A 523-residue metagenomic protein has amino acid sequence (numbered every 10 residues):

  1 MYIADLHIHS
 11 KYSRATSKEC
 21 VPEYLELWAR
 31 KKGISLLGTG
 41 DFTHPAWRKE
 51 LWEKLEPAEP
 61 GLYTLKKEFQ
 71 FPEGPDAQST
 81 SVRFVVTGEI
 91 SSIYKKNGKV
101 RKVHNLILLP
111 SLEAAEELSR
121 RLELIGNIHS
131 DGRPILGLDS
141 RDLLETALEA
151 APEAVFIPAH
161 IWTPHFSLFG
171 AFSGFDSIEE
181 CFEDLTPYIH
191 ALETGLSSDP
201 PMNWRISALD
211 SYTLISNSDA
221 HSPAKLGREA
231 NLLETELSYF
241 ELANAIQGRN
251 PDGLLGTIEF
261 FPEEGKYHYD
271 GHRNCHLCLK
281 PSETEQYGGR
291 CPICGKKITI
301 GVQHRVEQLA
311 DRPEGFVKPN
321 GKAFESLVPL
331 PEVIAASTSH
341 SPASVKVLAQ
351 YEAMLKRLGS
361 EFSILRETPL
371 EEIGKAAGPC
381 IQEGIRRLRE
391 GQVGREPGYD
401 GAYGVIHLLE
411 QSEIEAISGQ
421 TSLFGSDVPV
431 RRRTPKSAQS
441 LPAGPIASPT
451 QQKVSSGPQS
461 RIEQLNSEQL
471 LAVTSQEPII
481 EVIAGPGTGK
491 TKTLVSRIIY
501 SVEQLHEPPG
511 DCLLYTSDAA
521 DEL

Functional and structural regions predicted by a protein language model:
M1-Y2, L27, P45, E53-E56 (+8 more regions): C-terminal functional module detector
D5-L6, L37-D41, V85-G88, I157-A159 (+2 more regions): Active-site neighborhood of phospho(di)ester-bond hydrolases with catalytic His/Asp-centered motifs
C20, R48-H190, G419: Extended substrate/RNA-proximal surfaces in nucleic-acid metabolism proteins
W28-W47, V155-I157: Divalent metal-dependent hydrolysis catalytic cores, especially in the metallo-beta-lactamase
G457-I480: Conserved pre-motif I regulatory segment
I479-S496: Walker A/P-loop
E503-L513: Conserved SF1/SF2 helicase motif Ia
Y515, A519-L523: Single conserved hydrophobic/aromatic residue that forms the stacking wall/gate of nucleotide- or nucleobase-binding
